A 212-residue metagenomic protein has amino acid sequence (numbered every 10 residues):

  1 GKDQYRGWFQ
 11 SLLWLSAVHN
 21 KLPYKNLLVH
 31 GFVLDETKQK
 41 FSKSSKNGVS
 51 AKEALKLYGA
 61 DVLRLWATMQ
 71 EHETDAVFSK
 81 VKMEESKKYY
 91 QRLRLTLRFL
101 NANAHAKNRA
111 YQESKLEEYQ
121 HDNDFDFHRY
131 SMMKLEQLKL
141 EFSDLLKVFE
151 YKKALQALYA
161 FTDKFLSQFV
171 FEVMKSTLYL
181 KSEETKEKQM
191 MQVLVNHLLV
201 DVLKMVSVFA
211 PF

Functional and structural regions predicted by a protein language model:
G1-Q4: Active-site nucleophile and cofactor-binding loops and adjacent substrate-binding regions of central metabolic enzymes
R6, Q10-L13, K21-Y24, E53-F212: Helix-rich, typically C-terminal accessory recognition domains appended to large enzymatic cores
L34-D35: Hydrophobic alpha-helical segments, especially N-terminal targeting/anchoring helices
F41-S42: Generic structural signal for well-ordered beta-strand positions
G48-S50: A short acidic/small-residue loop/turn micro-motif
